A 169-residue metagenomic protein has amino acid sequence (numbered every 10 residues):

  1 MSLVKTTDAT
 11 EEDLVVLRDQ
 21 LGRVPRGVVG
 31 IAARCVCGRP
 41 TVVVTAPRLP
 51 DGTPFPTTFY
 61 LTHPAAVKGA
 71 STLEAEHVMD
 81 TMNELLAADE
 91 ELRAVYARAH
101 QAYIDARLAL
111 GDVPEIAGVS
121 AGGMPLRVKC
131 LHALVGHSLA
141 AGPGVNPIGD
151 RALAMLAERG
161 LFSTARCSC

Functional and structural regions predicted by a protein language model:
M1-C169: Preference for intrinsically disordered or flexible, low-complexity segments and adjacent hinge/connector residues
